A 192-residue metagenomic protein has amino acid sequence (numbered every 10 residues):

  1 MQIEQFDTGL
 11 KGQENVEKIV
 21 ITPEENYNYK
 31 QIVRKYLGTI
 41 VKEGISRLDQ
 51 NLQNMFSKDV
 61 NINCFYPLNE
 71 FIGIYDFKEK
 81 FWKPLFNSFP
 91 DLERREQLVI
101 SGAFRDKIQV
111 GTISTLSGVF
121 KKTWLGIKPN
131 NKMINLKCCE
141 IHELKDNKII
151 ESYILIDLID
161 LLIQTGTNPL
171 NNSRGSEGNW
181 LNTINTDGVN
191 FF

Functional and structural regions predicted by a protein language model:
M1-F192: C-terminal and inter-domain tail/linker signature
